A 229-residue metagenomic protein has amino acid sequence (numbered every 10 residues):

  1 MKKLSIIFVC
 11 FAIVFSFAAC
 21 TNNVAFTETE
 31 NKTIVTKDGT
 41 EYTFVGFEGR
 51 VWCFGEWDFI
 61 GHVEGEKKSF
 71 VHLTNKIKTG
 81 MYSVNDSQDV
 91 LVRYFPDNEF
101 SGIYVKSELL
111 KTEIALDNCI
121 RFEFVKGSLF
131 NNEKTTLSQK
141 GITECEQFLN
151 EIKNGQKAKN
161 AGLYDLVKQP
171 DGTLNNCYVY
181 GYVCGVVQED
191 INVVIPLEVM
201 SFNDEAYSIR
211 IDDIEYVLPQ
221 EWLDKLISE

Functional and structural regions predicted by a protein language model:
M1-F8: Positively charged n-region of N-terminal signal peptides that target proteins for export
S16-A19: C-terminal motif of bacterial Sec signal peptides marking the signal peptidase cleavage site
T21-E229: Function-determining sites in protein domains
